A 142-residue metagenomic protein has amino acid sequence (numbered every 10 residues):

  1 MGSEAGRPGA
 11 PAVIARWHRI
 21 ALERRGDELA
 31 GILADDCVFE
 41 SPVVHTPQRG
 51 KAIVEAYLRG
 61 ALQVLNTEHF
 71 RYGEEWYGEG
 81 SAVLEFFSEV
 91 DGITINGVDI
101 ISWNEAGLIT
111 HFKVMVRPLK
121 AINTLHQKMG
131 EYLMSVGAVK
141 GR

Functional and structural regions predicted by a protein language model:
M1-G31, D35, V136-R142: Short, low-complexity N-terminal intrinsically disordered segments enriched in polar/charged residues
G2-A5, R59-R142: A beta-strand edge to alpha-helix "cap/lid" segment located at domain peripheries
E4, R16, S41-V44, S88: A general structural-boundary detector
G9, I53, I93: Soluble or luminal CAZymes and related metallo-dependent hydrolases
W17-H18, F39, P47, T94: N-terminal/domain-start segments enriched in small and hydrophobic, helix-friendly residues, covering either
G26-E79: A solvent-exposed, acidic/Ser-Thr-rich amphipathic alpha-helical stretch
